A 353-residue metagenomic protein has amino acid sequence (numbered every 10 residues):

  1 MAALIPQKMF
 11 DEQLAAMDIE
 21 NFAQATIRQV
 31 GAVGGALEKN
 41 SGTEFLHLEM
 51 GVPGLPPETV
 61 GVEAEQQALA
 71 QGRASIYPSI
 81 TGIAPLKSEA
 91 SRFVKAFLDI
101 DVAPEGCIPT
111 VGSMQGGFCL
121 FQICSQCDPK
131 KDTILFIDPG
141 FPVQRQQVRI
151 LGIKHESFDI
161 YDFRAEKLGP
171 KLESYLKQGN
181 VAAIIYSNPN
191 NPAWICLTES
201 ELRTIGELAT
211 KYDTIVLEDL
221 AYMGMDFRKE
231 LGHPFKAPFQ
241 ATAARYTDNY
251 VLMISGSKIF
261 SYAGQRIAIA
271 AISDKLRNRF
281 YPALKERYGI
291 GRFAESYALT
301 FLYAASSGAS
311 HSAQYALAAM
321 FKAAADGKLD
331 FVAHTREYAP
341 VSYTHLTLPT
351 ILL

Functional and structural regions predicted by a protein language model:
L4-F10, M17-Q115, F321: N-terminal small-domain helix-loop-helix segment of the aminotransferase-like
R28, A84, S88, P142 (+5 more regions): A structural signal for well-ordered alpha-helical segments within the folded catalytic domains of diverse enzymes
H47-E49, I185-S187, L217, I254 (+1 more regions): Short beta-strand segments
G51-L55, I83, M114, F141-P142 (+7 more regions): Short, solvent-exposed loop/turn segments at secondary-structure junctions
E58-G61, F227-L231, A263-R266: Short aromatic-enriched loop/helix-cap "lid" or pocket-rim segments at secondary-structure transitions that line
R73-Y212, L217, M223-Y246, V251: Conserved core of the PLP fold type I
R245-R336: Conserved core segment of the aminotransferase class I/II
T344-L353: Conserved small/polar residues in nucleotide/adenosyl-binding loops
